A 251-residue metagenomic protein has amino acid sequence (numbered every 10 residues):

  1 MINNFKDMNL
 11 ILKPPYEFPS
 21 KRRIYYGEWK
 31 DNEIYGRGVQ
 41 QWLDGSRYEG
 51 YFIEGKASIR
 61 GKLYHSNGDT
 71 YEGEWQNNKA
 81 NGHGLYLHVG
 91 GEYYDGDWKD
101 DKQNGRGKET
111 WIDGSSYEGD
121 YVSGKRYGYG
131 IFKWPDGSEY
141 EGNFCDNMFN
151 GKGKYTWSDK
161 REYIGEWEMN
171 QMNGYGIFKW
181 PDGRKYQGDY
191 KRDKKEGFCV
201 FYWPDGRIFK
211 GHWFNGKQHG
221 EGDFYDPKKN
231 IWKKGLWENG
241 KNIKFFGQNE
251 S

Functional and structural regions predicted by a protein language model:
M1-S251: Intrinsically disordered, low-complexity repeat tracts enriched in Gly/Pro/Ser/Thr and acidic residues, frequently
